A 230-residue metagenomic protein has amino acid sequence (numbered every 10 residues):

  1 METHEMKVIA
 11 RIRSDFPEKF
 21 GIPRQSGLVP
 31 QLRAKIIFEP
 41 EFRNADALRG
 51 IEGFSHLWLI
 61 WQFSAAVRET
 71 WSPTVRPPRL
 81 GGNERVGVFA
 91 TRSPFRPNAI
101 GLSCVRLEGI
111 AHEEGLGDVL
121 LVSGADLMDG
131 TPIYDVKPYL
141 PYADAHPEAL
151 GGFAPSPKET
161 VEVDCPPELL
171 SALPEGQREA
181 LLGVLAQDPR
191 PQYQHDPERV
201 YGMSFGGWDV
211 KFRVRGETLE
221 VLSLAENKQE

Functional and structural regions predicted by a protein language model:
M1-A45, I51-G53, Y139-V184, R199: Arg/Lys-rich, positively charged N-terminal/basic patches that mediate binding to nucleic acids
E2-V8, F95-V105, G206: Short coil-to-beta-strand transition motifs
R11, S103-E108, L121, P132: Residues located in well-ordered beta-strands
D15, L107-I110, A125, V136 (+1 more regions): Residue-level recognition of beta-strand microenvironments
P17, G109-L120, L127: Short, conserved beta-turn/loop elements at beta-strand boundaries and strand-helix junctions
R49-G101, Y193-H195: Active-site-adjacent substructure of cysteine-protease-like catalytic cores
D196-G216: Basic/aromatic recognition patch in beta-strand/loop cores that engages polyanionic ligands
R215-E230: Enriched for short, Lys/Arg-rich terminal
